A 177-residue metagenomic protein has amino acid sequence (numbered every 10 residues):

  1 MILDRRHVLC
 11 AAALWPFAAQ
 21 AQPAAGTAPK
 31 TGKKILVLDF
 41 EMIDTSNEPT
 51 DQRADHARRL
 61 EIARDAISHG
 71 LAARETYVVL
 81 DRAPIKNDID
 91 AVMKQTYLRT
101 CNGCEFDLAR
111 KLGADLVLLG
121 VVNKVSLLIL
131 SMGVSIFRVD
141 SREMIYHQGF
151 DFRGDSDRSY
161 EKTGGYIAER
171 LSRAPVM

Functional and structural regions predicted by a protein language model:
M1-A13: N-terminal secretory signal peptides and thylakoid transit peptides that target proteins across membranes
L9, T100-G103: The N-terminal extracellular segments of secreted preproproteins, especially immediately downstream of signal
P16-A18: N-terminal signal peptide c-region/cleavage motif recognized by signal peptidases
Q22-N47, A63-A66, R74-E75, N102 (+2 more regions): C-terminal/domain-edge helix-coil "capping" segments
Q52-C101: N-terminal segment of the mature soluble domain
R82, V121-V122: Surface-exposed patches in mature extracellular/periplasmic domains of secreted proteins
D115: Conserved acidic residues
